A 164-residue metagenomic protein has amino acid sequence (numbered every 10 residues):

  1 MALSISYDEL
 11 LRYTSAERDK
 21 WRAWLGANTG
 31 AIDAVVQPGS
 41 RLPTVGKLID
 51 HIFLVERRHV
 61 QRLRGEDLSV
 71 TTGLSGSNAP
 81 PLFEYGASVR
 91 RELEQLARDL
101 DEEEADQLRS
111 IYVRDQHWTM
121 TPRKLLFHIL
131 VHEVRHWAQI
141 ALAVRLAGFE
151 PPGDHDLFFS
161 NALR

Functional and structural regions predicted by a protein language model:
M1-L3: Short, contiguous pre-domain boundary segments
I5, S15-D19, E56, E84-L93: Solvent-exposed, well-ordered amphipathic alpha-helical segments that flank/support binding or catalytic loops
D8-G26, G30-L74, R114-R164: Short, contiguous alpha-helical
G65-A105: Helix-adjacent hinge/juxtasegments
R91-F127: A mid-sequence interfacial segment
